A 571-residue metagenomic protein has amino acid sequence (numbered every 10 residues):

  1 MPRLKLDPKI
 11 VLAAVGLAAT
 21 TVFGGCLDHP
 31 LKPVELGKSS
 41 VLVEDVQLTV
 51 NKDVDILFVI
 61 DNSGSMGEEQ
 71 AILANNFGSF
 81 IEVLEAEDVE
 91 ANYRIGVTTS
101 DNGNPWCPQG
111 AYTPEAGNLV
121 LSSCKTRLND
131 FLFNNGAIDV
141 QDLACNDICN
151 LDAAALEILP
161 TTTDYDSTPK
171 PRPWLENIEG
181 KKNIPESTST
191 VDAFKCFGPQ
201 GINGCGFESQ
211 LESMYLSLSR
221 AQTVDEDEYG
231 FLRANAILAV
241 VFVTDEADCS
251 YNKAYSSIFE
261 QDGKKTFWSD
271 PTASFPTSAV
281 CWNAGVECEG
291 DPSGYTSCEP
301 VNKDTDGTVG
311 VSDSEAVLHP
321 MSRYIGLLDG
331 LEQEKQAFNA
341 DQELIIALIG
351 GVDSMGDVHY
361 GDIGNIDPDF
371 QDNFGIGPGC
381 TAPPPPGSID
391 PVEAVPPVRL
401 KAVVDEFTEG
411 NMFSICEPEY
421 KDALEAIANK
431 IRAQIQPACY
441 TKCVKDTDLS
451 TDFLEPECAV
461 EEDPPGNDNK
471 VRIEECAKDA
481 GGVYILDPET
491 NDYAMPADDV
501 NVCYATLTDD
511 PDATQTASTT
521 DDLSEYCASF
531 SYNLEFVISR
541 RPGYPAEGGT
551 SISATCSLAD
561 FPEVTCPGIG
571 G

Functional and structural regions predicted by a protein language model:
P2-A13: Bacterial N-terminal signal peptides that target proteins for export
A13-A19: Hydrophobic helical h-region of N-terminal Sec-dependent signal peptides in bacterial secretory/periplasmic proteins
V22-G25: C-terminal motif of bacterial Sec signal peptides marking the signal peptidase cleavage site
L27-G571: Divalent cation-coordinating acidic motifs and surrounding scaffolds that mediate Ca2+/Mg2+/Mn2+/Zn2+-dependent binding
